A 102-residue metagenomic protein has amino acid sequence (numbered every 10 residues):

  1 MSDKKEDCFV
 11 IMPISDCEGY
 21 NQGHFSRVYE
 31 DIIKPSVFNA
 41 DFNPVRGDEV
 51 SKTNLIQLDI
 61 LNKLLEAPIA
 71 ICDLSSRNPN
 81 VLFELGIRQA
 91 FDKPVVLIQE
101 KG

Functional and structural regions predicted by a protein language model:
M1-T53: Conserved N-terminal substructure of TIR/SEFIR domains
E6, E66-I69, F91-V95: Short glycine-/polar-rich loops that comprise or flank the Walker A/P-loop and associated switch/sensor motifs
I11, C72-D73, I98-Q99: Conserved beta-strand segments of the P-loop GTPase G domain that flank and frequently precede/overlap
N21-G23, Q57, F83-E84, K101: A generic "cationic amphipathic patch" detector
F25-R27, L61-K63, Q99-E100: General N-terminal targeting signals
F38, L65, Q89: Anion (oxyanion) recognition and catalysis
V45-C72, S76-E84: TIR-domain catalytic/interaction hotspot
S76-G102: Cross-kingdom TIR/SEFIR domain
